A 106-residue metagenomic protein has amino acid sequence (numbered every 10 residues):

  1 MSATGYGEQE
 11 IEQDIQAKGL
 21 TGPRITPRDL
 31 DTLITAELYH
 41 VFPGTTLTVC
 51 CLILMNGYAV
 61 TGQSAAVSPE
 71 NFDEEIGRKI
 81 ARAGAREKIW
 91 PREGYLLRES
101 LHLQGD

Functional and structural regions predicted by a protein language model:
M1-D106: Domain-level marker for long, solvent-exposed, non-transmembrane regions
